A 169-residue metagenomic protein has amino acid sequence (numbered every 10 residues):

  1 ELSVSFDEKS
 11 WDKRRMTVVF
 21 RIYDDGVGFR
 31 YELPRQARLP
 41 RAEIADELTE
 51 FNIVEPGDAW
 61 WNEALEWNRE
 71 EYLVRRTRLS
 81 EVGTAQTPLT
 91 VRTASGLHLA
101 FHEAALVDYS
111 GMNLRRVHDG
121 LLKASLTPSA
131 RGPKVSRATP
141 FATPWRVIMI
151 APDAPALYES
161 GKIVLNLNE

Functional and structural regions predicted by a protein language model:
E1-E169: N-terminal accessory beta-strand-rich subdomains and adjacent acidic, glycine-rich linkers that precede catalytic cores
